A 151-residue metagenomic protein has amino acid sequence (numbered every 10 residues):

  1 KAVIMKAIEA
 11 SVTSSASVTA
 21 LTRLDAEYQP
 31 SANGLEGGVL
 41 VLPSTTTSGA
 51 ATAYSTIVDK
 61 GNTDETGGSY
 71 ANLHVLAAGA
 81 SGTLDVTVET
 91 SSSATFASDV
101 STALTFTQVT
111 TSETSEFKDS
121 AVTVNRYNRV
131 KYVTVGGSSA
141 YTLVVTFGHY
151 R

Functional and structural regions predicted by a protein language model:
K1-G34, D119-T123: Short beta-strand and beta-hairpin "edge-sheet" elements
L21-R23, G67-L73, A121-T142: Noncatalytic modules at the cell exterior or secretory-pathway interfaces, chiefly beta-strand-rich lectin/adhesion
G34-G67: Solvent-exposed, flexible loop/coil segments flanking beta-strands in beta-rich domains
T45-T47, T134-R151: C-terminal interaction-tip segments
Y54-V58, E113-A121: Exposed aromatic-hydrophobic patches
T56-E89, Y127-Y132: Beta-rich globular "head" domains
T87-S93, G148: Predominantly extracellular/luminal cell-surface or secreted proteins
V100-T110: Solvent-exposed serine/threonine-rich low-complexity stretches and specific carbohydrate-binding patches
